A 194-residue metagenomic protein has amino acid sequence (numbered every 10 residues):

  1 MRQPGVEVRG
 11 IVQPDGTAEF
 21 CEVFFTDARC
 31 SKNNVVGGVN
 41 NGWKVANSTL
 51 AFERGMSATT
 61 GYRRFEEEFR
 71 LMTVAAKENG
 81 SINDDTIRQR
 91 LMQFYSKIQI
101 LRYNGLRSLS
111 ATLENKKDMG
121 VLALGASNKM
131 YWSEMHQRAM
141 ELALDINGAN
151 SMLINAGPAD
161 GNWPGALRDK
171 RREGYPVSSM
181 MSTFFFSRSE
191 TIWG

Functional and structural regions predicted by a protein language model:
M1-V74: FAD-binding core of flavoproteins
E22, F52-G194: Alpha-helical interface subdomain recognition
